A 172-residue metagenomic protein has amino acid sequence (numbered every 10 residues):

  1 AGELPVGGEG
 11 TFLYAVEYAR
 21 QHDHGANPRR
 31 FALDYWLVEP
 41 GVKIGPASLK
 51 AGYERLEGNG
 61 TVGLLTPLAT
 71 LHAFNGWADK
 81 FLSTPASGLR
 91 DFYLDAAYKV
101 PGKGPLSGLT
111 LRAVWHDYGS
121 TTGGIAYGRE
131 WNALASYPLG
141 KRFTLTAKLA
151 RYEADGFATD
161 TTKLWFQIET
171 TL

Functional and structural regions predicted by a protein language model:
A1-G7, G41-G45, A97-P101, S136-R142 (+1 more regions): Structural signature of outer-membrane beta-barrel channels/translocons
A1-L33, L145, W165-E169: Surface-exposed extracellular loop regions of Gram-negative outer-membrane beta-barrel proteins
P5-Y14, P46-K50, G102-L111, L139-A147: Repeated loop/turn-to-beta-strand initiation elements of outer-membrane beta-barrel proteins
Y18-H24, I44-P46, Y53-N59, V100 (+3 more regions): Transmembrane beta-strands of outer-membrane beta-barrel pores
A26-D34, L65-T66, S83-G88, T122-Y127 (+1 more regions): Replace "Gram-negative outer membrane beta-barrel proteins" with "bacterial and organellar outer membrane beta-barrel
R29-F74: Long, well-ordered mid-to-C-terminal structural blocks that present hydrophobic/aromatic surfaces
L89-P138: C-terminal hydrophobic structural anchor segments that stabilize assembly/packing rather than catalytic chemistry
L94-A96, D160-L172: Outer-membrane beta-barrel "beta-signal"
